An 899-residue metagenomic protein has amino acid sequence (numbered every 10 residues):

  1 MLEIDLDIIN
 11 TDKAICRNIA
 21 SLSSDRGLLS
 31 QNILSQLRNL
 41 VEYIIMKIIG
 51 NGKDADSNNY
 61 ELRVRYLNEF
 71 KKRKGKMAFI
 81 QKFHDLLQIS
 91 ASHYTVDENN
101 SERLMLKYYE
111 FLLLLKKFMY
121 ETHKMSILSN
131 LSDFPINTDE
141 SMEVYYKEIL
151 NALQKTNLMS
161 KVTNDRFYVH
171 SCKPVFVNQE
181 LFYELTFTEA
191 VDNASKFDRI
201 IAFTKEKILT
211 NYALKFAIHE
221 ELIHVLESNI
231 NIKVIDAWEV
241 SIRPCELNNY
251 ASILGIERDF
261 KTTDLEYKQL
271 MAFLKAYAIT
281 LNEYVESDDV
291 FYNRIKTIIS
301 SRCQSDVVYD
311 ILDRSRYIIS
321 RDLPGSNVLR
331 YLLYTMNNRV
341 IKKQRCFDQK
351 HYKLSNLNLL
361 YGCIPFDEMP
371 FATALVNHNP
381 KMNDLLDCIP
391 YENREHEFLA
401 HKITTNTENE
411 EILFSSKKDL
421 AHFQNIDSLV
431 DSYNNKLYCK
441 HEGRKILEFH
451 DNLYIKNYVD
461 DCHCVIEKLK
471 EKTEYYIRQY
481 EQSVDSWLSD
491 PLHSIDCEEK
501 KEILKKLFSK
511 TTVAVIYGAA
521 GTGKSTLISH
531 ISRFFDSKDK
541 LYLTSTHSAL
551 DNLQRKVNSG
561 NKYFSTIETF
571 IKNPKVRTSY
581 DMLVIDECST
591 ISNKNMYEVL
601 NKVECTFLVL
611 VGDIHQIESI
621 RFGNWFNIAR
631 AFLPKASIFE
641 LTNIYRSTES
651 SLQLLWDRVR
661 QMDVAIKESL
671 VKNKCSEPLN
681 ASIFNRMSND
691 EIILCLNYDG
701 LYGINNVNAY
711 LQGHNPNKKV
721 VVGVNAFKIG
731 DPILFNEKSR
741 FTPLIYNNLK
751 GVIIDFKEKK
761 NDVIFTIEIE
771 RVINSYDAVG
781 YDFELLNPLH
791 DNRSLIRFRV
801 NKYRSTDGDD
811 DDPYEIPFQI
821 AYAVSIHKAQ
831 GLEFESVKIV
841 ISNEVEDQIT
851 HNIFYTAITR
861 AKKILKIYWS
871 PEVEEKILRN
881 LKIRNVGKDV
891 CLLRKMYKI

Functional and structural regions predicted by a protein language model:
L2-L209: Extended low-complexity, intrinsically disordered and solenoidal helical-scaffold regions
H123-L131, I136-I477: N-terminal accessory nucleic-acid engagement/regulatory domains that precede and modulate ATP-driven motor cores
C462-T473, W656-V659, A857-A861: Short amphipathic C-terminal alpha-helix that caps PH/PH-like domains
R478-L492: Conserved adenine-nucleotide phosphate-binding loops and their immediately adjacent elements
L492-K510, S529: Pre-Walker A adenine-sensing motif
K506, V513-K672: ASCE P-loop NTPase helicase motor core
T522, N561-S565, K635, S647-S650 (+1 more regions): Core RecA-like ATPase module of SF1/SF2 helicases and allied nucleic-acid translocases
R660-G703: Helicase P-loop NTPase motor core
